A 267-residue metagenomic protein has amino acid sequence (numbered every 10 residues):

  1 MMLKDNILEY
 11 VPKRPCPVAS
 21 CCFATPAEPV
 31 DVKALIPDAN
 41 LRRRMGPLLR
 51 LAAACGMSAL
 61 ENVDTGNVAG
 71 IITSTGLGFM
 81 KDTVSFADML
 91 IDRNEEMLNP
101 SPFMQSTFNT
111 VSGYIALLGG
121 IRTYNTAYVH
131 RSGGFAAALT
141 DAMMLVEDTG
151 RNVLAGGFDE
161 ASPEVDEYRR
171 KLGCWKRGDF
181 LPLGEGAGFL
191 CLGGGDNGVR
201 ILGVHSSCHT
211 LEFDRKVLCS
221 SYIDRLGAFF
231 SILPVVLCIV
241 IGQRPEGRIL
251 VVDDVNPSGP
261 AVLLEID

Functional and structural regions predicted by a protein language model:
M1-V129, G133-A136, M144-R151, A155-D267: Conserved "HGTGT" condensation-loop signature of ketosynthase/thiolase-family condensing enzymes that catalyze
L139: Short-chain dehydrogenase/reductase
